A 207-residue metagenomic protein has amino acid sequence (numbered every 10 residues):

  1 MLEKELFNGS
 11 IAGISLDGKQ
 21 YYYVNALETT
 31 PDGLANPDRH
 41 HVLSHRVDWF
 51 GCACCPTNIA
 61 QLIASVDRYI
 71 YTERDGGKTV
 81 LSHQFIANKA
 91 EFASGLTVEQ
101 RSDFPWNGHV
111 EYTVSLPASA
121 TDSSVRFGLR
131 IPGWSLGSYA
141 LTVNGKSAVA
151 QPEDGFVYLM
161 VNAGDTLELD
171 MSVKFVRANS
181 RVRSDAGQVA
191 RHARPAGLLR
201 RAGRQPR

Functional and structural regions predicted by a protein language model:
M1-I131, L136, P152: Aromatic (Trp/Tyr) and acidic
K4, M171-R207: Glycine/proline-rich low-complexity spacer/linker segments in large multi-domain proteins
A90, S138-T142, V189: Short polybasic amphipathic segments
A93, V143-N144, A193: Structural motif
V98, A148-V149, L198: Short, isolated positions in well-ordered beta-strands
Q100, Y112-V114, F127-L129, L141 (+3 more regions): Preference for bulky hydrophobic residues occupying beta-strand positions in well-ordered beta-sheet regions
V125-G128, L159-N179, R201: C-terminal beta-strand-rich structural cap/linker in extracellular carbohydrate-active enzymes
L136-M160, F175-S184: Solvent-exposed beta-strand/loop surfaces of large extracellular or lumenal domains
